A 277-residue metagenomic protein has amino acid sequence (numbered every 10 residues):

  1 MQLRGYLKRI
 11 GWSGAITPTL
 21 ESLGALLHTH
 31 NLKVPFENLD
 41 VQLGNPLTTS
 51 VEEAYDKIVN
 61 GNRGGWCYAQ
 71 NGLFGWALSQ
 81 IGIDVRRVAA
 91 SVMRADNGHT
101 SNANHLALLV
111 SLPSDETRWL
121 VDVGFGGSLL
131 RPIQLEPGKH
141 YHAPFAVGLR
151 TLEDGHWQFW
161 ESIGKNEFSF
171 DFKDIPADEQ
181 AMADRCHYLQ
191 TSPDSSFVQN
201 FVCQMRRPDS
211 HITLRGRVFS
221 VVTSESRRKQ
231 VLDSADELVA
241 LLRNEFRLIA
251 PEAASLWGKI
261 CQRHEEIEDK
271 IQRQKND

Functional and structural regions predicted by a protein language model:
M1-G64, S79-N102, F125-Q134, G138-D277: Mixed-charge, low-complexity segments
Q70-F74: Active-site acidic/histidine clusters and adjacent loop/turn architecture that either coordinate catalytic ions
G75-R86, S111-T117: Secondary-structure boundary elements
L106-L109: Short beta-strand scaffold segments in enzyme catalytic cores
T117, V121-F125: Phosphate/pyrophosphate-binding betaalpha-module
